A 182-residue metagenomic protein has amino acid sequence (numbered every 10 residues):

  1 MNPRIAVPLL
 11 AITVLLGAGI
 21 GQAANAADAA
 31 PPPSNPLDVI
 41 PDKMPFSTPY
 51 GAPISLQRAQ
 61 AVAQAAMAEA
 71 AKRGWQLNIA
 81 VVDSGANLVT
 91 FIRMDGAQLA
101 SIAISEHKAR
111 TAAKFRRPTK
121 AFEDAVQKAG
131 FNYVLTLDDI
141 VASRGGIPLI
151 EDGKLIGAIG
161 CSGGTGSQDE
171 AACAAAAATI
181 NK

Functional and structural regions predicted by a protein language model:
M1-R4: N-terminal secretory signal peptides that target proteins for export/translocation
P8-G19: Bacterial N-terminal signal peptides
N25-K182: Flexible, solvent-exposed loop/hinge segments and secondary-structure transition points
